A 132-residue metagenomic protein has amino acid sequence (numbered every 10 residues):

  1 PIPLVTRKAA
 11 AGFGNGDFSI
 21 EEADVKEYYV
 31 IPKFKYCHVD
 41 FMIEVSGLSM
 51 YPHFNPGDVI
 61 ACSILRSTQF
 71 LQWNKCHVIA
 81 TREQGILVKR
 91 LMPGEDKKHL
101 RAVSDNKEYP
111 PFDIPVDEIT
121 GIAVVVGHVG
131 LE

Functional and structural regions predicted by a protein language model:
P1-P56, R66-F70, R82, G130-E132: Short, positionally conserved secondary-structure boundary motifs
I2, I43, I86-K89, A123: Small-residue-enriched segments and motifs
Y36, P93-K98: Conserved binding/catalytic microenvironments
S46, M92-G94, V126: Conserved positions in beta-strands of structured domains
D58-V59, K75: Structural motif
Q72-L87, P93: Short, compositionally biased
H99, N106-E132: Amphipathic alpha-helical interface segments
